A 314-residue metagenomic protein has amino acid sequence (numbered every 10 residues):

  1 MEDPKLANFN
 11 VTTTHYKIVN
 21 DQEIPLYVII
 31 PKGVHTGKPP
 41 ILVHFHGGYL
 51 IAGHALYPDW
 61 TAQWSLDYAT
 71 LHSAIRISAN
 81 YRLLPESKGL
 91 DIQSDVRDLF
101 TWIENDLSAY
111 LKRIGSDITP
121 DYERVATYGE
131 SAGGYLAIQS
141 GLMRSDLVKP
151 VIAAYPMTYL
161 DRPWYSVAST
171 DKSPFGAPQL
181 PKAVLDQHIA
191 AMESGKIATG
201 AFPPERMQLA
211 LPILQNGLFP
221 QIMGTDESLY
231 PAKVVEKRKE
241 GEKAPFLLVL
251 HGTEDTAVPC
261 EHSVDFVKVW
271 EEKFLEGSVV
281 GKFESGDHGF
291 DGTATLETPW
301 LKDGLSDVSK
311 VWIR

Functional and structural regions predicted by a protein language model:
M1-K38, S87-Q93: N-terminal cap/lid segment of alpha/beta-hydrolase-fold proteins
K17-V19, A55-W64, I77-R124, T293-W300: Catalytic nucleophile-loop/oxyanion-hole region of alpha/beta-hydrolase and closely related hydrolase-like folds
E23, K32-A69: Short, surface-exposed "cap/lid" segments of acyl-processing enzymes
V43-F45, A154, F283: Alpha/beta-hydrolase
D98-L180: Primarily recognizes the serine-hydrolase "nucleophile elbow" in alpha/beta-hydrolase and SGNH/GDSL folds
P163, G176-S285: Serine-hydrolase catalytic core
A257, G286-P299: Catalytic histidine-centered segment of alpha/beta-hydrolase-like enzymes
A294-R314: Catalytic active-site module of serine/aspartate enzymes centered on a nucleophile-bearing elbow/loop
